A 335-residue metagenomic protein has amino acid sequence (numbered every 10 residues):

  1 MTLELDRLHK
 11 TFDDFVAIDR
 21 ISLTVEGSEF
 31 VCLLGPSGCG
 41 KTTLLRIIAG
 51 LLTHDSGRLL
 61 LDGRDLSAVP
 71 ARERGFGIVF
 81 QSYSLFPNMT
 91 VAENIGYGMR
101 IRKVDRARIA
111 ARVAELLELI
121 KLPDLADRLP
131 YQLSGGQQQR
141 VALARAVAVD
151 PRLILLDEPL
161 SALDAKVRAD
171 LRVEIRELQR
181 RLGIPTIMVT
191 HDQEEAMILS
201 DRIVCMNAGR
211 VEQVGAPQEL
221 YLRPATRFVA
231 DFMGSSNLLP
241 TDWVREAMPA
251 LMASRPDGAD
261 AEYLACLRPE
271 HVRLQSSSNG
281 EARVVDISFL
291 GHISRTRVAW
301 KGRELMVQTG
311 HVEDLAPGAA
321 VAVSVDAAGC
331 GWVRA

Functional and structural regions predicted by a protein language model:
E4, T24, L60, A322-S324: ABC ATPase nucleotide-binding domain
I21-C32: Pre-Walker A (P-loop) beta-loop-beta motif of ABC nucleotide-binding domains
F30, A71-G77, Q81-F228: ABC ATPase nucleotide-binding domains
L34-P36: The feature captures the beta-strand-to-loop junction immediately N-terminal to the Walker
A49: Helix-to-loop junction immediately C-terminal to a conserved catalytic motif
G57-D65: Conserved ABC transporter NBD signature motif
Q218, L222-V285, R297-L315: ATPase nucleotide-binding modules
